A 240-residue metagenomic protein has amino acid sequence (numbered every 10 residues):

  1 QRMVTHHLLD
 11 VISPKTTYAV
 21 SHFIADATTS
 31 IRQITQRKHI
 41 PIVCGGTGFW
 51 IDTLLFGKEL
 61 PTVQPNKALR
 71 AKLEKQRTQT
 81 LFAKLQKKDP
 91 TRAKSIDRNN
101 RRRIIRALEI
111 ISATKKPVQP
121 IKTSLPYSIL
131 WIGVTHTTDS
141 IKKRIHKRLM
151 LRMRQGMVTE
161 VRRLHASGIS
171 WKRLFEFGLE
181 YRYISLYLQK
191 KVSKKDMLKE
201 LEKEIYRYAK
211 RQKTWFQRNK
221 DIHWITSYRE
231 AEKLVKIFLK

Functional and structural regions predicted by a protein language model:
Q1-K240: Phosphate/pyrophosphate-binding catalytic cores of soluble transferases and nucleic-acid-acting enzymes
